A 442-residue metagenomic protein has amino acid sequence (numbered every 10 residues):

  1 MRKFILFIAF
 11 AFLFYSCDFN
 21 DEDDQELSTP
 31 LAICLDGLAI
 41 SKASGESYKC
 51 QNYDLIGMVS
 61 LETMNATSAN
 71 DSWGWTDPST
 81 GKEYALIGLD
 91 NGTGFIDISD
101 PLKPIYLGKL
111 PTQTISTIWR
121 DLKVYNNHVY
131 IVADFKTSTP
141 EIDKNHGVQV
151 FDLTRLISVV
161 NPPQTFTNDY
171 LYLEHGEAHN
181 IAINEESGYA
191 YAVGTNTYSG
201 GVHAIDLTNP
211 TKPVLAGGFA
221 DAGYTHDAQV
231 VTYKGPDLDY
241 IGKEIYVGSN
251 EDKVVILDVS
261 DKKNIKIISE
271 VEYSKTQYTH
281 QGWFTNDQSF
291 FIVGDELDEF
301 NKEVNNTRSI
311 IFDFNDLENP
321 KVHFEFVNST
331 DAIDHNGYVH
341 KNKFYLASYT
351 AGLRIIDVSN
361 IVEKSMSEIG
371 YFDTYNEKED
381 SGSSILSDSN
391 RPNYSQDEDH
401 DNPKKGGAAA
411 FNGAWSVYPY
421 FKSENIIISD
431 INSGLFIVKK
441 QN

Functional and structural regions predicted by a protein language model:
M1-F4: Positively charged n-region of N-terminal signal peptides that target proteins for export
L6-I8: Sec-dependent N-terminal signal peptides
F10-A11, Q113: Short, linear, compositionally biased motifs with a strong N-terminal bias
F14-S16: C-terminal motif of bacterial Sec signal peptides marking the signal peptidase cleavage site
D18-N442: Feature marking well-ordered beta-strand scaffolds used for ligand recognition
